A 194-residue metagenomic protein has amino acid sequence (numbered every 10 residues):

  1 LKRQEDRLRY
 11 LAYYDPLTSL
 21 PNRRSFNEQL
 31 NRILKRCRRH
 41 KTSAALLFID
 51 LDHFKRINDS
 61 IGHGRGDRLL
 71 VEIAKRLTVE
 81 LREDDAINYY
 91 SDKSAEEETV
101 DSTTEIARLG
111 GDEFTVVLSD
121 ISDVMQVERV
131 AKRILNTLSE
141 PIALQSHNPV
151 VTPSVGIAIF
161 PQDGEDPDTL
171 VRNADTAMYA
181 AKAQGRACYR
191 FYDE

Functional and structural regions predicted by a protein language model:
E5, N58, D193: Short, flexible helix/strand-to-coil boundary loops that buttress conserved ligand/catalytic motifs in alpha/beta
R9-Y13, S19-A45, D52-R82, N88-S94 (+6 more regions): Conserved long alpha-helical elements within nucleotide-processing catalytic cores of c-di-GMP signaling and class III
S25, S43, D168-T169, A187: Short beta-strand edge/capping elements of PAS-family sensory modules
F48, L118, I157-I159: Sensory input modules used in signal transduction, predominantly PAS/LOV/GAF but also related non-catalytic regulatory
I106, R129-A143, H147-N148, S154-Q184 (+1 more regions): Cyclic nucleotide signaling catalytic output domains
